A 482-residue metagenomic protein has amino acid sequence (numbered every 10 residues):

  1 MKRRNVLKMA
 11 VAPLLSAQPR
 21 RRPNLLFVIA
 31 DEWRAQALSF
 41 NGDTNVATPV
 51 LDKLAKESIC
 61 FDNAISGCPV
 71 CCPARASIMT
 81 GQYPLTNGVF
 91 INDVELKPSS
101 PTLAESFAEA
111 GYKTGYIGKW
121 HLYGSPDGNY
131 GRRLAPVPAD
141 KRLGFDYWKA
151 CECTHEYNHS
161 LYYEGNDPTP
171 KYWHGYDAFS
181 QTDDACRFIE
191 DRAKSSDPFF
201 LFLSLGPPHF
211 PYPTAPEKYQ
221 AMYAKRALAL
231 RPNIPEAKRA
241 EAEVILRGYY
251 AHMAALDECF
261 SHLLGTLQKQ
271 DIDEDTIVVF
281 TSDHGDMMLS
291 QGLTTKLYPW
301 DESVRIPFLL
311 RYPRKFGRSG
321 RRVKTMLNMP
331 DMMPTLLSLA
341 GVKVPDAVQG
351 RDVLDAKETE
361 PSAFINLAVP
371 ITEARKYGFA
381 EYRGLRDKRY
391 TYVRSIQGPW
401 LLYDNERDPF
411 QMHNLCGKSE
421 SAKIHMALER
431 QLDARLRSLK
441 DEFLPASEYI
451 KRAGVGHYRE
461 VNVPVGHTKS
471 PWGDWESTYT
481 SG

Functional and structural regions predicted by a protein language model:
K2-S395, W400, P409-R430, A434 (+2 more regions): Formylglycine-dependent sulfatase
E406: A short, internal acetyl-CoA/4′-phosphopantetheine-binding micro-motif in the GNAT/acyltransferase core
L444-H457: Short, charged, surface-exposed hinge/linker loops at domain edges that act as mobile lids or interdomain connectors
